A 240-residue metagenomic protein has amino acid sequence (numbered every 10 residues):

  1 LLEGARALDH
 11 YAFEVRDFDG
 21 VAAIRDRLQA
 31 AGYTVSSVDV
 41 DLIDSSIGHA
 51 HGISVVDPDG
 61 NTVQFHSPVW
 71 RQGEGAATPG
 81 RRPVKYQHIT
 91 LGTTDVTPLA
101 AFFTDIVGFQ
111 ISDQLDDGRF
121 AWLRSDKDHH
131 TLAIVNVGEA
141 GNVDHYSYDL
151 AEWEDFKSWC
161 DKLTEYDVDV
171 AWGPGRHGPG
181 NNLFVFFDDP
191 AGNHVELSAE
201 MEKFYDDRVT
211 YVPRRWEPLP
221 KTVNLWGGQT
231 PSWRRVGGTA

Functional and structural regions predicted by a protein language model:
L1, L8-H10, V63-F65, Y86 (+6 more regions): Short, structured motif recognition centered on aromatic/hydrophobic residues
A7, H49, K85, D117 (+1 more regions): Exposed loop/turn and edge beta-strand positions of beta-sandwich/beta-sheet ligand-binding modules
H10, H88, H130-L132, H145 (+1 more regions): Histidine-centered active-site/metal-ligand motif
Y11-D59, T93-T97, Y148-V195, A199-A240: Vicinal oxygen chelate
D57, P68-T97, A101: Surface-exposed beta-loop interaction hotspot
G60-V63, H129-A133, N193-H194: Short, charged/polar, Gly/Pro-enriched secondary-structure boundary elements
A77-R81, T131-V137, G141-V143: Solvent-exposed, charged amphipathic helical/linker segments at domain boundaries
L91-H130: Core segments of cupin and vicinal oxygen chelate
